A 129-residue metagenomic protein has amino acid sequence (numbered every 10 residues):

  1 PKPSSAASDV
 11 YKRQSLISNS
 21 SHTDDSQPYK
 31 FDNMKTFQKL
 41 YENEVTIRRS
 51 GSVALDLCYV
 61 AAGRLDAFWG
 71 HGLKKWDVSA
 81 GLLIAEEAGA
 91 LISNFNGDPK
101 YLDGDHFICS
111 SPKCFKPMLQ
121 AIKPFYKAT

Functional and structural regions predicted by a protein language model:
P1-A7, Y11: Single conserved hydrophobic/aromatic residue that forms the stacking wall/gate of nucleotide- or nucleobase-binding
D9-T129: An extended, acidic
